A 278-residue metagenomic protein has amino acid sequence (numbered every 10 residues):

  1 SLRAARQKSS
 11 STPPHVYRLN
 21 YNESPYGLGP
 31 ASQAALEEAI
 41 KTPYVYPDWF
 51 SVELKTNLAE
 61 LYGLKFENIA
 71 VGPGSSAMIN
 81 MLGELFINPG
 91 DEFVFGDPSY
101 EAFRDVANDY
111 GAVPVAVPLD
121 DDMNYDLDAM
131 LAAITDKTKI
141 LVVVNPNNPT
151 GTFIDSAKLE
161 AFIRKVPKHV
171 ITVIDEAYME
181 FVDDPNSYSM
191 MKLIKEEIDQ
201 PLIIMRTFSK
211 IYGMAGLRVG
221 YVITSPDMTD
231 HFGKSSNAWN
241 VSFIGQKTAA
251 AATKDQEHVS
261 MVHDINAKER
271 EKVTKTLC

Functional and structural regions predicted by a protein language model:
S1-V45: N-terminal "arm"/small-domain region of PLP-dependent enzymes with the aminotransferase-like
N22-S24, S75-S76, Y100, N145-P149 (+2 more regions): Short glycine-rich anion-binding loops that position phosphate/pyrophosphate groups of nucleotides and phosphorylated
Y44-P47, S51-E92: Phosphate-binding glycine-rich loop
L58, V106-A107, V166: Short hydrophobic alpha-helical segments of the AMP-binding
L85-V143: PLP-dependent aminotransferase-like
L127-D136, P149-I171, E176-S209: Active-site pre-lysine segment of PLP-dependent enzymes
P201-C278: PLP-dependent aminotransferase class I/II
